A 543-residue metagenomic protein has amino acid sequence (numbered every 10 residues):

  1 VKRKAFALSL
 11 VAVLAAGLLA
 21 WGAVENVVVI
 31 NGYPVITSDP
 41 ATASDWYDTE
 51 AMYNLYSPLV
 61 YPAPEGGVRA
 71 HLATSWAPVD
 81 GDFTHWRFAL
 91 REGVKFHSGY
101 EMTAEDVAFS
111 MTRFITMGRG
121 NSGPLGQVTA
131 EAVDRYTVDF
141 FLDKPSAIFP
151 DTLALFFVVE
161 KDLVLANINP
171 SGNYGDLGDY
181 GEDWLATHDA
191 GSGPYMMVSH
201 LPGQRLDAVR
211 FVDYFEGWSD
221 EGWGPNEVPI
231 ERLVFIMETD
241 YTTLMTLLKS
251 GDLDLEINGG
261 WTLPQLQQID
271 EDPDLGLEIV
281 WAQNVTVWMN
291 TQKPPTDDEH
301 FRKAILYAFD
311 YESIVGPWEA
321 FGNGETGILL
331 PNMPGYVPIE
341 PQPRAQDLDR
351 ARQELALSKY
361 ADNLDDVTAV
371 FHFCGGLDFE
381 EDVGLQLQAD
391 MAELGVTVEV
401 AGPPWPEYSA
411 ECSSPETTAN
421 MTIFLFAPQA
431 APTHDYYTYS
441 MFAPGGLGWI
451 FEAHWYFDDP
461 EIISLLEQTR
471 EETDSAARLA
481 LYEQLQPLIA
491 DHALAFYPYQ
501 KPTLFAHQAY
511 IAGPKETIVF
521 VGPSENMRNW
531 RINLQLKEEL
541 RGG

Functional and structural regions predicted by a protein language model:
V27, G32, E50, L201-L206 (+4 more regions): Detector for C-terminal structural segments
I30-G81, T112, A190: N-terminal lobe/hinge region of extracytoplasmic solute-binding protein
P62-A63, V209-D213, W281-A304, A308 (+2 more regions): A bilobed periplasmic-binding-protein/Venus flytrap-type ligand-binding module shared by bacterial periplasmic
A63-G67, F156-R232, T242, D349 (+2 more regions): Gly/Pro-rich hinge or "lid" segments in bacterial periplasmic/extracellular proteins
T74-G120, V133, D139, L247-K249 (+1 more regions): Aromatic- and charge-enriched surface segment that lines or borders ligand/interaction sites
A89, S122-Y174, P194-L201: Surface-exposed binding/hinge segments that line and control ligand-binding clefts or catalytic entry sites
Y195-M196, T296, N323-S358, G375-V383: Structural transition elements
Y214-Q267, T397: Ligand-site clamp/hinge motif
